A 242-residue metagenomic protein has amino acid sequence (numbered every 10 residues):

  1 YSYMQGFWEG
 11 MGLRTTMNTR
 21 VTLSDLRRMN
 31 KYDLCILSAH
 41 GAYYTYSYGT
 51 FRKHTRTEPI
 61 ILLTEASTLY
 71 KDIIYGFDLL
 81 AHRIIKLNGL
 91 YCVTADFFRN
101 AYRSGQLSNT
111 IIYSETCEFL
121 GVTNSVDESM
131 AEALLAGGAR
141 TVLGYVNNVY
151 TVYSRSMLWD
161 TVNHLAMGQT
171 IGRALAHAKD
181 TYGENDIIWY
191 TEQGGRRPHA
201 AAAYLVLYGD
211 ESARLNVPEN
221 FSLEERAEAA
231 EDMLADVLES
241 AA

Functional and structural regions predicted by a protein language model:
Y1-H82: A domain-level signal for caspase-like cysteine endopeptidase catalytic cores and their zymogen-processing architecture
Q5-E9, S108, A242: Solvent-exposed, well-ordered amphipathic alpha-helical segments that flank/support binding or catalytic loops
Y44, R52, L79, C92 (+3 more regions): Polar low-complexity intrinsically disordered regions enriched in Ser/Thr and small residues
I60-S156: Catalytic cores of nucleophile-dependent amide-cleaving enzymes
I111-A229, L234: Active-site-proximal C-terminal subdomain of hydrolase catalytic domains
M233-A242: Long, low-complexity, intrinsically disordered segments
